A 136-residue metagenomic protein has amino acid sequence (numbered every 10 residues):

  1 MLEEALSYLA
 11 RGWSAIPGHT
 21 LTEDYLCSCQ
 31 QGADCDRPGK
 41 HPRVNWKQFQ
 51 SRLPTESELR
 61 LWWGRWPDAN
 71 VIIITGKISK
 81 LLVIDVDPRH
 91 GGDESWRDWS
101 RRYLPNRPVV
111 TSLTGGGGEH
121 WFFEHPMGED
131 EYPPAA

Functional and structural regions predicted by a protein language model:
M1-A136: Conserved phosphate/metal-binding and DNA-contacting active-site motifs used in DNA phosphodiester-bond processing
